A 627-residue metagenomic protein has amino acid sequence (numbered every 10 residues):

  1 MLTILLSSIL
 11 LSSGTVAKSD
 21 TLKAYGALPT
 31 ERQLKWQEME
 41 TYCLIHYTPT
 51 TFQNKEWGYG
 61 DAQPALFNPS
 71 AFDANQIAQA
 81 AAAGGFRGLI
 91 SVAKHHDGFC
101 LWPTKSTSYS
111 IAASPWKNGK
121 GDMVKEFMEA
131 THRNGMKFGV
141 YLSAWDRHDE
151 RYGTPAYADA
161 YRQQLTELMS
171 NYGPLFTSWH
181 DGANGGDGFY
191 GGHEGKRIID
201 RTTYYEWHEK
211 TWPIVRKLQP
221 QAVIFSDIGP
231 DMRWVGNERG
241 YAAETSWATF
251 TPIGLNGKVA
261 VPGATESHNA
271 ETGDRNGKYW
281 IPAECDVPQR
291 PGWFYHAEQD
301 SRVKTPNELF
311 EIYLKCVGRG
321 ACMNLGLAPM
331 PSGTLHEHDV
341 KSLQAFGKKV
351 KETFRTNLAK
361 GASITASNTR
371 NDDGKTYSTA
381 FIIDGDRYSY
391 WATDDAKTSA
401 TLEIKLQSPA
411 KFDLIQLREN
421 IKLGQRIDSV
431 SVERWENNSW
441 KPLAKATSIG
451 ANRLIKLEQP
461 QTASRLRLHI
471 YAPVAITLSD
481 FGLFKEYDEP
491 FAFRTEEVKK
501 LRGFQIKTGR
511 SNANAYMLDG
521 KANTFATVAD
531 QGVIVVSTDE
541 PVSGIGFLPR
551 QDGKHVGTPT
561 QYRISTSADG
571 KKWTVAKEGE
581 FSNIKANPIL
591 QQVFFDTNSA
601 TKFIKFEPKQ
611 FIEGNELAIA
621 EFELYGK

Functional and structural regions predicted by a protein language model:
M1-S19: Bacterial Sec-dependent N-terminal signal peptides
I9-L10, G14-T15, S431, A513 (+1 more regions): Serine/proline-rich low-complexity intrinsically disordered segments, especially terminal tails, linkers
V16-T398, E403-I404, Q416-R418, Q425 (+5 more regions): Mature catalytic domains of secreted/periplasmic carbohydrate-active enzymes
K35, N357-K360, Y487-R502: Low-complexity, Pro/Ser/Thr- and charge-rich linker/hinge segments at domain boundaries
A83, A345, V350-T353, D384-A444 (+3 more regions): Aromatic, loop-rich ligand-recognition surfaces of beta-strand-rich domains
L501-F504, T524: Surface-exposed polar/charged interaction patches
K507-G509: Extracytoplasmic/periplasm-facing segments of secreted or lipoprotein envelope proteins
F581-S582: Surface-exposed loop and turn segments in beta-propeller and other repeat-based domains that flank or scaffold
